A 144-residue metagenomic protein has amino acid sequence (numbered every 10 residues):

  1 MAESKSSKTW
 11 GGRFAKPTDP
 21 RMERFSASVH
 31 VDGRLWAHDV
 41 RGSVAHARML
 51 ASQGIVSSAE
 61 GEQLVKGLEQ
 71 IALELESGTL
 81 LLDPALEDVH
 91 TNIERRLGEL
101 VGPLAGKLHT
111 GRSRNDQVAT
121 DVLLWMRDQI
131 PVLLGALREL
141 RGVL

Functional and structural regions predicted by a protein language model:
A2-L144: A helix-coil-helix interface module used to build multimeric assemblies and to scaffold catalytic/cofactor sites
